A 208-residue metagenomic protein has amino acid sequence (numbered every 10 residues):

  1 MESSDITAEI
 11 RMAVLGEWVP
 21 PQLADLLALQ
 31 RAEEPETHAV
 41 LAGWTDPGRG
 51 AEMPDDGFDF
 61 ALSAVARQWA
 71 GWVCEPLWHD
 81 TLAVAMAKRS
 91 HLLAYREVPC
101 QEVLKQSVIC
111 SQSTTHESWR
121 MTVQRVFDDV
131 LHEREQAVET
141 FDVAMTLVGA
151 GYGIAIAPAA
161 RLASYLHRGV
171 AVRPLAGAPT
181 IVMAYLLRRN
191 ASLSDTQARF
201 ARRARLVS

Functional and structural regions predicted by a protein language model:
M1-A13, A32, A70-V73, A94 (+1 more regions): Short helix-loop hinge/linker segments at domain boundaries
T7-Q68: Central regulatory/effector-binding core of bacterial HTH transcription factors
E9-L15, A61, A85, I109 (+2 more regions): Short, well-ordered beta-strand segments
I10, Q22-D25, A171-S208: A late-sequence structural motif
L23, Q106-V130, L193-Q197, A201: Secondary-structure junction motif
T45-G50, P54-G57, A64, T114-A171: Hydrophobic hinge/microswitch elements
A70-P76, D80, D142-S192: Beta-alpha-beta core module
W72-L82, M86-V108, A198: Flexible hinge/capping segments at coil-to-helix
